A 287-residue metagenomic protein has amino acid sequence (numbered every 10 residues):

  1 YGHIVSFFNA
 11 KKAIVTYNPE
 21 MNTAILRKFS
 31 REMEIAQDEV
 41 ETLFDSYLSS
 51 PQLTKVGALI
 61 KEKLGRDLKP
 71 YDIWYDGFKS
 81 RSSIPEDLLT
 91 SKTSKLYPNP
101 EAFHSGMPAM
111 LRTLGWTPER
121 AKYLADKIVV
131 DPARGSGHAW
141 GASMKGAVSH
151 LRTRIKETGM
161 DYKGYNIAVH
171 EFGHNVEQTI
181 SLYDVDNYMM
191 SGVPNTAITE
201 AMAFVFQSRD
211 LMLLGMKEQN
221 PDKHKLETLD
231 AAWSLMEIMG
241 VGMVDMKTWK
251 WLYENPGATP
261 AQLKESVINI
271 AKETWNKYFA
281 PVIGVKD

Functional and structural regions predicted by a protein language model:
Y1-V148: Contiguous, non-catalytic segments that form substrate-binding/exosite surfaces or channel walls
K12-A13, I180-D184, Y188-W233: Post-HExxH zinc-binding segment in Zn-dependent metallohydrolases
D76-S83, A139-L151, F172-Y183, E218-N220 (+1 more regions): Active-site-adjacent bridging/hinge elements
P98, H138-A139, I155-I167, M189-I198 (+2 more regions): Alpha-helix capping and helix-loop boundary segments enriched in small/acidic/polar residues
L124-A133, P194, K223-E227, V267: A glycine-rich phosphate-binding loop feature that marks nucleotide/adenosyl-phosphate handling sites
I128-S136, K156, V282-D287: Flexible, glycine/threonine-enriched loop-and-boundary segments that flank and lead into catalytic domains of large
L151-L182, A203-F204: Active-site recognition of the HExxH zinc-binding catalytic motif
M212-D287: Long, amphipathic alpha-helical stalk/connector segments used for oligomerization, subunit docking, or mechanical
